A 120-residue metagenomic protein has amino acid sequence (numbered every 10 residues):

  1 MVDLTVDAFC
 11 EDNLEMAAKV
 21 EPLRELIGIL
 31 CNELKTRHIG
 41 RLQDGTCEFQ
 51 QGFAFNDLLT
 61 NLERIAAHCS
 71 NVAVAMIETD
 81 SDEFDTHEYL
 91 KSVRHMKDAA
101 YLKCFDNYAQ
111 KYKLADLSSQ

Functional and structural regions predicted by a protein language model:
M1-Q120: Cytosolic, long alpha-helical scaffolding segments
